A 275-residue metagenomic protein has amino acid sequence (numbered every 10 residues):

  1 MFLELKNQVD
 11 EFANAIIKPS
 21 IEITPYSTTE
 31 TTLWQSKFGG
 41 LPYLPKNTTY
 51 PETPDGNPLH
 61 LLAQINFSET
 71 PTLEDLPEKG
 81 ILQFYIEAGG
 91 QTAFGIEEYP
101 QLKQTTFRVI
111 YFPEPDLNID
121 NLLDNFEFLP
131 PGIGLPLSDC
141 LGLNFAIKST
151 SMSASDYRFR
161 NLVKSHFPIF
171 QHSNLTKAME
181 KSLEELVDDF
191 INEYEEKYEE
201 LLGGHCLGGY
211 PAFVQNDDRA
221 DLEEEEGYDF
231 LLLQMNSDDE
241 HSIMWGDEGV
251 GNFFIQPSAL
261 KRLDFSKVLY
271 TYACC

Functional and structural regions predicted by a protein language model:
M1-C275: Preference for intrinsically disordered or flexible, low-complexity segments and adjacent hinge/connector residues
